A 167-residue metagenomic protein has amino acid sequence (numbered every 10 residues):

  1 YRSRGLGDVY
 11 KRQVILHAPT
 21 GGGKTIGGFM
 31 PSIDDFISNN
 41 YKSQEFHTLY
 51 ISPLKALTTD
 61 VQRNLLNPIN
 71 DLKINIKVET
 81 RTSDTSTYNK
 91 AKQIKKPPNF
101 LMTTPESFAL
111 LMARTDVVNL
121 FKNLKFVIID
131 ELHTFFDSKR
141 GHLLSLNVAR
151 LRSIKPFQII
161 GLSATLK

Functional and structural regions predicted by a protein language model:
Y1-Y10: Single conserved hydrophobic/aromatic residue that forms the stacking wall/gate of nucleotide- or nucleobase-binding
K11-L16, F46-T48, P98-N99, Q158: Pre-Walker A (Motif I) flank of P-loop NTPase domains
Q13-P31: Walker A/P-loop
T25-D34, H142-N147: Motif I (Walker A/P-loop) of helicase-class P-loop NTPases
D34-D60, S153-P156: Conserved SF1/SF2 helicase motif Ia
L57-T80: Conserved helix-turn-beta segment of the N-terminal RecA-like "Helicase ATP-binding" lobe in SF1/SF2 helicases
S83-K125: Conserved helix/coil segment N-terminal to the catalytic DExD/H
E106-A109, T115-I154, I159: SF2 helicase catalytic motif II
